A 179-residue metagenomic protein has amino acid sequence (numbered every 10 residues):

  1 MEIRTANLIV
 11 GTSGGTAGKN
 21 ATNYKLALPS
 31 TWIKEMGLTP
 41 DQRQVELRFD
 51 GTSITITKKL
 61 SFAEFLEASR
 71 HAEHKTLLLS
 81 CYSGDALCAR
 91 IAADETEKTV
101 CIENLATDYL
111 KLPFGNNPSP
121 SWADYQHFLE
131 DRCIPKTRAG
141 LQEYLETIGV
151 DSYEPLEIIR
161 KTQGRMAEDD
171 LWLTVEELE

Functional and structural regions predicted by a protein language model:
M1-E179: Phosphate/dinucleotide-binding and metal-coordinating scaffold of catalytic cores in nucleotide-dependent enzymes
